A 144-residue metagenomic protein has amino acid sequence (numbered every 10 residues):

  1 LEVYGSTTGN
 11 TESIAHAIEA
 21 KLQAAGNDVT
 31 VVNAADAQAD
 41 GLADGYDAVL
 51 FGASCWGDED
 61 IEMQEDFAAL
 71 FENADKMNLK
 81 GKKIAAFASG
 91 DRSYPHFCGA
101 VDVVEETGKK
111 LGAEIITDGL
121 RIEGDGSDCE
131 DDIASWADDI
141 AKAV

Functional and structural regions predicted by a protein language model:
L1-E2: Extreme N-terminal starter segment of soluble prokaryotic enzymes
G9-S13, K21-V32, L42-V144: FMN-binding flavodoxin-like domain, especially the glycine-rich phosphate-binding loop
A34-A37: Conserved SAM/SAH-binding loop
